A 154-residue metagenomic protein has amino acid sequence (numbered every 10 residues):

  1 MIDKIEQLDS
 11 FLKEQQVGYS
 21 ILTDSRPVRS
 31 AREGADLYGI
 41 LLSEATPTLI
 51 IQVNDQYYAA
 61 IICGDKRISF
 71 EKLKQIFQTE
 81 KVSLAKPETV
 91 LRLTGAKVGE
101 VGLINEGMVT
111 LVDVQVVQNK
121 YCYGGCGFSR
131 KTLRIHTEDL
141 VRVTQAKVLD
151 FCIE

Functional and structural regions predicted by a protein language model:
M1-E154: Extended, low-hydrophobicity, polar/charged segments
